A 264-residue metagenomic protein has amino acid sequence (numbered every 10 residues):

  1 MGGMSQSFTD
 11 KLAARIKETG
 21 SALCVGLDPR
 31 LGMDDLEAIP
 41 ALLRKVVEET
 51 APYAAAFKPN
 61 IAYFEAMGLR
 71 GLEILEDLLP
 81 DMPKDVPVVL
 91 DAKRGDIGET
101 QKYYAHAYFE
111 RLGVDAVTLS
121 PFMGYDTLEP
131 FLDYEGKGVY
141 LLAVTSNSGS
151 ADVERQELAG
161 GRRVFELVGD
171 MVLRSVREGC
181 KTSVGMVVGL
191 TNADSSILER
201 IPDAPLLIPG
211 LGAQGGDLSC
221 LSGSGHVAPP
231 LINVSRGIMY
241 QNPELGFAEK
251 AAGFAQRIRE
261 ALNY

Functional and structural regions predicted by a protein language model:
G2-P87, G160, E249-Y264: Conserved N-terminal beta1-alpha1 strand-loop-helix module at the mouth
T19-L23, Y53-A55, K84-V86, V114-D115 (+4 more regions): Short, well-ordered coil/turn segments that N-cap beta-strands
V25, F57, D91, V117 (+2 more regions): Conserved, mostly hydrophobic/aromatic
R30-G32, D96-V187, D203: Conserved anion-binding
L36-E49, E99-Y108, T127, L218: Short, acidic/polar
A66-D81, I97-Q101, P121-G136, T191-R200 (+1 more regions): Active-site-adjacent beta->alpha loops and helix N-cap segments on the catalytic face of soluble alpha/beta enzymes
M186, L190-N233, G237-I238: A C-terminal functional module that forms or caps the active site or interfaces directly with catalytic machinery
L221-P229, Y240-Y264: C-terminal helical cap(s) of enzyme catalytic domains, especially alpha/beta-barrels
